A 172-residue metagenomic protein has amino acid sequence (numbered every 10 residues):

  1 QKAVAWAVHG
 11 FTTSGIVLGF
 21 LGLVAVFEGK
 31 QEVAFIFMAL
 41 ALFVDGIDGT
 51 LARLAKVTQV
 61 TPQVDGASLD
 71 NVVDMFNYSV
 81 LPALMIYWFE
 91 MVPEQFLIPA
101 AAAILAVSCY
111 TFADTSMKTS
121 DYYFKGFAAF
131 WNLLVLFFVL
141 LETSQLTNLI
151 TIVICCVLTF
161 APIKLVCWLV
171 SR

Functional and structural regions predicted by a protein language model:
Q1-G10, V64-N71, M117-G126, W168-S171: Short, amphipathic, aromatic/basic-enriched membrane-interface segments that mark the entry/exit of transmembrane
Q1-G49, A161-R172: Topogenic membrane-insertion module of multi-pass membrane proteins
K2-W6, G29, T61, D65-S68 (+3 more regions): Juxtamembrane loop-transmembrane helix junctions in multi-pass integral membrane proteins, especially the extracellular
V8-T13, L54-T111: Multi-pass membrane catalytic core of lipid/isoprenoid biosynthesis enzymes
L21-F37, V72, F76, V80-A102 (+1 more regions): Helix-coil boundary and interhelical linker segments in multi-pass alpha-helical membrane proteins
M38-D45, I104-D114, I152-P162: Alpha-helical transmembrane segments of multi-pass membrane proteins
T50-Q59, C109-Y122, F160-V170: C-terminal ends of transmembrane helices
D121-R172: C-terminal membrane-associated helical module and adjoining short loops/tails
